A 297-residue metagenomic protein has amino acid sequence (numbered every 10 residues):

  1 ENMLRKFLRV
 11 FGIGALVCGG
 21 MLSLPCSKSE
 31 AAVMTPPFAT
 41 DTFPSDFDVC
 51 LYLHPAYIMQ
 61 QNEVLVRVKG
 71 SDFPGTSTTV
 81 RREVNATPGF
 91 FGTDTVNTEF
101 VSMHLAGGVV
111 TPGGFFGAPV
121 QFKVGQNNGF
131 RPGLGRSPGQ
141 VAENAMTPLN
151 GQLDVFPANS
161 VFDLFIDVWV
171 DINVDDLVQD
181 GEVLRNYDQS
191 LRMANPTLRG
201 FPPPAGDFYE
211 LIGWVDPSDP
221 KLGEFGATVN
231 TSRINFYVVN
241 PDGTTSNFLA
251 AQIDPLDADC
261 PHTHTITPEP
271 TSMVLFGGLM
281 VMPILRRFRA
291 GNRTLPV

Functional and structural regions predicted by a protein language model:
N2-G14, P270, F288: Bacterial N-terminal signal peptides that target proteins for export
G12, K28-S29: Short, intrinsically disordered, low-complexity terminal segments
G12-G20, L279: Hydrophobic helical h-region of N-terminal Sec-dependent signal peptides in bacterial secretory/periplasmic proteins
C18-K28: C-terminal segment of classical bacterial N-terminal signal peptides
A31-I266: Extracytosolic secretory-pathway proteins
P268-R286: A short, hydrophobic C-terminal helix/tail in secreted or cell-surface proteins
P283-V297: C-terminal membrane-anchoring or membrane-association module
